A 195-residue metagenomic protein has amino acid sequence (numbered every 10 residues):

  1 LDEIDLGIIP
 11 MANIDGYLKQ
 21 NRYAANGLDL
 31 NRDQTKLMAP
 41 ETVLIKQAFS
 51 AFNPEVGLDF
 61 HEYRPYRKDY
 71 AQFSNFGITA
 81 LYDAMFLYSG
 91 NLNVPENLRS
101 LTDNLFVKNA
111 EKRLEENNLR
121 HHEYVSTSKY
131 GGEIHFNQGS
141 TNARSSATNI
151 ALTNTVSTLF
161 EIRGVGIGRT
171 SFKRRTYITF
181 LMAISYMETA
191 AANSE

Functional and structural regions predicted by a protein language model:
L1-E195: Structured catalytic-domain cores with a bias toward divalent-metal coordination
